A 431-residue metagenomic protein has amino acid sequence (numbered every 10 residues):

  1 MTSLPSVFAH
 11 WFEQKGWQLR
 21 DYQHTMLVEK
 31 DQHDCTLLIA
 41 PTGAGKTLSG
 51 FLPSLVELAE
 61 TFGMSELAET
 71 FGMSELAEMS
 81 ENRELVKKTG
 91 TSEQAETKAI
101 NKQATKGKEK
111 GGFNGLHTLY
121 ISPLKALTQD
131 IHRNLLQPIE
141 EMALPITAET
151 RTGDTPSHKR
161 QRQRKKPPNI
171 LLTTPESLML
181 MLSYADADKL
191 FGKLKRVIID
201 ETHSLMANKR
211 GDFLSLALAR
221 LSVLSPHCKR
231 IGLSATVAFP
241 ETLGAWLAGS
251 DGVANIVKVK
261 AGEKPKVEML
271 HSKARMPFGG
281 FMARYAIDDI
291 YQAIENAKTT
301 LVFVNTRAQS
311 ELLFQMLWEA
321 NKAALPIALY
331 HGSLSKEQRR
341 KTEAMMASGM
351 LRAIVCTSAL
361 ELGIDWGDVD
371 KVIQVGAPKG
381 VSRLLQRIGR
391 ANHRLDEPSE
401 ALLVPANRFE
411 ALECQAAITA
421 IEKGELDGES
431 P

Functional and structural regions predicted by a protein language model:
M1-S3: Short, low-complexity, intrinsically disordered N-terminal peptides in bacterial proteins
S6-E13, H24-L37, P41-A44, S49-F62 (+3 more regions): Helicase motor core with emphasis on the C-terminal RecA-like subdomain
R20-D21: Short helix-coil-helix linker/hinge
E66-E84, G90-A99: Acidic, glycine-centered low-complexity repeats within long intrinsically disordered regions
S92, K106-G107: Short, low-complexity intrinsically disordered segments enriched in small and basic residues
